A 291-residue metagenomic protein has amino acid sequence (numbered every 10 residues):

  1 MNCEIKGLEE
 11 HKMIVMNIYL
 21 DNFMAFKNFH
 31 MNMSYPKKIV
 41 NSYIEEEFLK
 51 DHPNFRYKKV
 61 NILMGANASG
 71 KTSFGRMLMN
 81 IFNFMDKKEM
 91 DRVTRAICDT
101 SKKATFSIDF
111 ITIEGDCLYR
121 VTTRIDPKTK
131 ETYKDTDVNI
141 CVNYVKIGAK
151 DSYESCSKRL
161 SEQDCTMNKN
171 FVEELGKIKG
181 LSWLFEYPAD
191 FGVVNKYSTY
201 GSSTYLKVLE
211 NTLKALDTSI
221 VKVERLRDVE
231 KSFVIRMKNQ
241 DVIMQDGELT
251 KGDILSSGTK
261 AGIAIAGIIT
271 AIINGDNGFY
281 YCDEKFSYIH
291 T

Functional and structural regions predicted by a protein language model:
M1-N28, N32, F82-G275: Phosphate-coordinating catalytic segments in nucleotide- and nucleic-acid-processing enzymes
C3-M79: Pre-Walker A-like glycine/lysine-rich segment at the N-terminus of P-loop NTPase domains
G278-F279: The start of beta-strands in P-loop NTPase/AAA+ ATPase cores
D283-K285: Walker B catalytic acidic pair
